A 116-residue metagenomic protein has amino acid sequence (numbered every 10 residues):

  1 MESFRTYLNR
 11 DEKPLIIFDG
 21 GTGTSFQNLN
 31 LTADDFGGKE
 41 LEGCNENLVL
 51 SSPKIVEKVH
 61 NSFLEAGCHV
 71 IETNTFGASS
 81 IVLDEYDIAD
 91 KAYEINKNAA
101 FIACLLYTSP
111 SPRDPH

Functional and structural regions predicted by a protein language model:
M1-T6: Basic/polar N-terminal segments that are highly enriched at the extreme N-terminus, encompassing both cleavable
Y7-L50, F76-L83, S109: N-terminal small/glycine-rich loop or linker at the start of catalytic domains across soluble metabolic enzymes
G20, F63, A103: Conserved, mostly hydrophobic/aromatic
I55-V59, A99: Alpha-helical packing segments of well-folded alpha/beta enzyme cores
K58-I71: Catalytic domains of carbohydrate-active enzymes, especially glycoside hydrolases
H69-V70, N74-I81, A89: Cofactor-cradling patches in redox/metallo enzymes
I88-L106: Alpha-helix-loop-beta-strand connector modules within alpha/beta enzyme cores
Y107-H116: Single conserved hydrophobic/aromatic residue that forms the stacking wall/gate of nucleotide- or nucleobase-binding
